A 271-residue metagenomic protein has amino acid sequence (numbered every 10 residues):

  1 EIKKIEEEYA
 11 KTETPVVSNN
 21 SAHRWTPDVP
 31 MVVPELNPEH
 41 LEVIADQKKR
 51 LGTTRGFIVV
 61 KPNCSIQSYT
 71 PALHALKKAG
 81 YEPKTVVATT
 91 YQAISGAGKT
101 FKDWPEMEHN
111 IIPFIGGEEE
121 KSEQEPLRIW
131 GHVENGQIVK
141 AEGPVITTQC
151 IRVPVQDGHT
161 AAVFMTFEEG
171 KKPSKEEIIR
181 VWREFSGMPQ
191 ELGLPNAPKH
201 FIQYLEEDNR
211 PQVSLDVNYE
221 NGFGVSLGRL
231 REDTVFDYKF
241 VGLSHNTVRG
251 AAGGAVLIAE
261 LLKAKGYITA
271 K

Functional and structural regions predicted by a protein language model:
E1, I5-E7, K11-E13, I129 (+3 more regions): Proteins with a high burden of low-complexity, intrinsically disordered sequence enriched in S/T/G/P/A and R, requiring
E1-M107, I111, V145, V225-S226 (+2 more regions): N-terminal Rossmann-like NAD(P) cofactor-binding subdomain of oxidoreductases, focused on the glycine-rich
V43-K49, S122, K199-L205: Generic hydrophobic, helix-prone segments enriched in Leu/Val/Ile
G52-R55, Q67-Q190: Active-site-lining helix/loop region of Rossmann-like oxidoreductase modules
V60-K61, L127-V139, A197-F201, P211-D216: N-terminal start-of-chain detector that recognizes signal peptides and the immediate post-cleavage beginning
P62, I112-G117, H245-V248: Hydrophobic alpha-helical scaffolding
T148-R152, D157-K271: C-terminal active-site/capping subdomain that shapes the small-molecule cofactor and substrate pocket of enzyme
